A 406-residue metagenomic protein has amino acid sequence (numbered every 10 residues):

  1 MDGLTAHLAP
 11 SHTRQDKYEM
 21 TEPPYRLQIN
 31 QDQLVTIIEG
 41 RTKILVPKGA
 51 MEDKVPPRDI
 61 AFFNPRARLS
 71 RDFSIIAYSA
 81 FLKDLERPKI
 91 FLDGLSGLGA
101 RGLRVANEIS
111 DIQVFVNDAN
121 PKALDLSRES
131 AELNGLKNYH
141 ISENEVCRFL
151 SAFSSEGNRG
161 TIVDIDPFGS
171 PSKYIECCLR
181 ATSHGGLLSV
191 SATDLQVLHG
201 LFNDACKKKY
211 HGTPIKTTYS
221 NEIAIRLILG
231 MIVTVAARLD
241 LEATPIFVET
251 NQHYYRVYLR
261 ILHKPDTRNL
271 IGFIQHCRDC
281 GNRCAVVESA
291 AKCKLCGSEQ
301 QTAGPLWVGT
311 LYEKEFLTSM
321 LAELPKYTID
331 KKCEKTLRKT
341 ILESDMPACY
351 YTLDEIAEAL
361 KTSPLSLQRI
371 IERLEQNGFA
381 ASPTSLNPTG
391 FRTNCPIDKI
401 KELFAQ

Functional and structural regions predicted by a protein language model:
M1-Q406: SAM-dependent transferase fold signal centered on methyltransferase-like domains, encompassing both Class I
